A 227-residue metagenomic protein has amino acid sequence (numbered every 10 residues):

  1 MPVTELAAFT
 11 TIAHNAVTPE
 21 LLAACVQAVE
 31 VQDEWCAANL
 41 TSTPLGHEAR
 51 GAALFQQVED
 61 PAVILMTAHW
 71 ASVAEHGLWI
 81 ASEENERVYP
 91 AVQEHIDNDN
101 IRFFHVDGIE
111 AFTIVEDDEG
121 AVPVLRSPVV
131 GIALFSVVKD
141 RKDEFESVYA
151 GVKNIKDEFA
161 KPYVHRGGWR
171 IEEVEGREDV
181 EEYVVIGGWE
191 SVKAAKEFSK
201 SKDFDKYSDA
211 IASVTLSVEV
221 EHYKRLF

Functional and structural regions predicted by a protein language model:
M1-F227: Short S/T/G/P-rich N-terminal loop/turn motif that feeds into the first structured element of a domain
